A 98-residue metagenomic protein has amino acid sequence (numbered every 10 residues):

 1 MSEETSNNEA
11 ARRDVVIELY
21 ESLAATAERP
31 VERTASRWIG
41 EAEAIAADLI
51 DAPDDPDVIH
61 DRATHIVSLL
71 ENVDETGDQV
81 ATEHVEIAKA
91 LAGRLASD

Functional and structural regions predicted by a protein language model:
M1-D98: Acidic, polar-rich N-terminal leader regions of halophilic archaeal proteins
